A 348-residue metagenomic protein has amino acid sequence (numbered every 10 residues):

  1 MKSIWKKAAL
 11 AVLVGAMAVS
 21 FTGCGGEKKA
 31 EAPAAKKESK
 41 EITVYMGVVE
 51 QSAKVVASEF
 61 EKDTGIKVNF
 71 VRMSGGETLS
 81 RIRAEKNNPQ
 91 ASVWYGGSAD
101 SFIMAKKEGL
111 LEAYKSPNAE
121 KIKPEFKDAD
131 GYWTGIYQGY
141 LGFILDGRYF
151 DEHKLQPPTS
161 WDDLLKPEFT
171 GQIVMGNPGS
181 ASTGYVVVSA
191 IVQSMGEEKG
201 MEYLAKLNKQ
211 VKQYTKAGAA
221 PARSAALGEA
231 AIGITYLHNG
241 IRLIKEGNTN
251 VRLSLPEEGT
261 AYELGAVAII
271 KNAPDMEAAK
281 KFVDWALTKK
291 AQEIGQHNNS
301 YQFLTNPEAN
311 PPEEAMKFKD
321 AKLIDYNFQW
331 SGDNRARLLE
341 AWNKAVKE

Functional and structural regions predicted by a protein language model:
M1-I42, E348: Short, low-complexity disordered leader/linker segments with a strong preference for bacterial N-terminal type II
A35-M104: Early extracytoplasmic/lumenal segment of secretory-pathway proteins
M46-K54, P89-E229: Extracytoplasmic ligand-binding site segments that recognize negatively charged/polar headgroups
D100-M104, A226, A231-N250: A ligand-binding cleft/hinge motif common to bilobed small-molecule-binding domains
L111-N118, W133-T134, D162, T249-A261 (+1 more regions): Short beta-strand->loop
G139, Y203-N208, Y214-T215, T249-K271: Periplasmic-binding protein-like
I144-Y149, E263-D275, A286, I294: A bilobed periplasmic-binding-protein/Venus flytrap-type ligand-binding module shared by bacterial periplasmic
E168-G176, A286-A309: Periplasmic-binding protein-like
